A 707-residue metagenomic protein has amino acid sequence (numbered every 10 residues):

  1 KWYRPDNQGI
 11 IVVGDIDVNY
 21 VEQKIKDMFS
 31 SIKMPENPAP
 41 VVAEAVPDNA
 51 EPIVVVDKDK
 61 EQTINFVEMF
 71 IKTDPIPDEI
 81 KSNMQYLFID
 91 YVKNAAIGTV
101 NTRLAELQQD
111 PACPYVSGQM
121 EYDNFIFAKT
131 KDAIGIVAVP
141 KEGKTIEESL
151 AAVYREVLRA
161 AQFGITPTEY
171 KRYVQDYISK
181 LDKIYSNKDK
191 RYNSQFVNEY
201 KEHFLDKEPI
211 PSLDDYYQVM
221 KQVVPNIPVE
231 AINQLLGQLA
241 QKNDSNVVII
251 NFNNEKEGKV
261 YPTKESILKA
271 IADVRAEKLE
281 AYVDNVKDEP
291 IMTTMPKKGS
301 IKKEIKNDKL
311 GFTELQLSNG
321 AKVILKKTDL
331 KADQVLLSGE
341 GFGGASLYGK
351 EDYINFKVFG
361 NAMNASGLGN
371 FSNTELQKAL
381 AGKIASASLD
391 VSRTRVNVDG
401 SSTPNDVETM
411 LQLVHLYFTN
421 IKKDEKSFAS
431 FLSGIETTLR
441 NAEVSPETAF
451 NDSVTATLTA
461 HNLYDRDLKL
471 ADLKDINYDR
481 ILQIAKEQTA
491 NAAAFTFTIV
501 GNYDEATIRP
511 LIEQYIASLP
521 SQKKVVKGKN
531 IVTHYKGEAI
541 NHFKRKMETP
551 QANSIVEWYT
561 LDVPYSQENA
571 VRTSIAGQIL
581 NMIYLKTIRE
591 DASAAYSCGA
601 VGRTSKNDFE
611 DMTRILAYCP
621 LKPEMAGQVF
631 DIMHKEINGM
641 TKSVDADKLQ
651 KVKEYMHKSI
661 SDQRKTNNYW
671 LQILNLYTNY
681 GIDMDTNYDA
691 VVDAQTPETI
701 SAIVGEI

Functional and structural regions predicted by a protein language model:
K1, N7-V13, T63-M84, L104-V229 (+10 more regions): M16 family metallopeptidases and their MPP-like homologs
W2, K58-D59, F125-A128, T313-L315 (+3 more regions): Replace "in large, NTP-powered and nucleic-acid-processing enzymes" with "in large, NTP-powered factors and other
D17-Y86, D90-Y91, A96-N101, K171-Q175 (+10 more regions): Proteolytic maturation boundary segments
F88-N101, A152-A160, F418, I516 (+2 more regions): Bilobed periplasmic-binding protein/Venus flytrap-like ligand-binding cleft at the lobe interface of extracytoplasmic
